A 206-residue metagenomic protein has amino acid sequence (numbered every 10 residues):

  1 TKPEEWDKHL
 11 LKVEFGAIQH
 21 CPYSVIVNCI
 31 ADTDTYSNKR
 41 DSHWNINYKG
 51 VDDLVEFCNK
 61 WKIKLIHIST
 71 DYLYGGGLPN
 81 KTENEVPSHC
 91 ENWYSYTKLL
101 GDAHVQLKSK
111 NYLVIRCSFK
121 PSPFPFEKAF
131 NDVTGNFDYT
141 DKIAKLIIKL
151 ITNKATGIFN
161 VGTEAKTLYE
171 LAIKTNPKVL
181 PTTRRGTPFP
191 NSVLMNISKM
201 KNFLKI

Functional and structural regions predicted by a protein language model:
W6-I46, N59: NAD(P)H-binding glycine-rich loop region in Rossmannoid oxidoreductase-like domains and their noncatalytic homologs
I26-I30, L65-D71, I115-C117: SDR active-site strand-loop-helix element
D41-D53, S88, N92, Y96-T97: Glycine-rich NAD(P)-binding loop of the Rossmann-fold in SDR/ketoreductase-type enzymes
V51-L54, D102, I147: Conserved internal alpha-helix within the Rossmann fold of NAD(P)-dependent oxidoreductases
D53-E91: Conserved Rossmann-fold NAD(P)-dependent oxidoreductase catalytic core, especially the SDR/UDP-sugar
H89-S118: Active-site Tyr-X1-5-Lys
N111, C117-F124, T134-K166: Alpha-helical substrate-binding/gating segment
L146-I197: Mid/C-terminal beta-alpha module of Rossmann-like enzyme folds, strongest in SDR-family dehydrogenases/epimerases
